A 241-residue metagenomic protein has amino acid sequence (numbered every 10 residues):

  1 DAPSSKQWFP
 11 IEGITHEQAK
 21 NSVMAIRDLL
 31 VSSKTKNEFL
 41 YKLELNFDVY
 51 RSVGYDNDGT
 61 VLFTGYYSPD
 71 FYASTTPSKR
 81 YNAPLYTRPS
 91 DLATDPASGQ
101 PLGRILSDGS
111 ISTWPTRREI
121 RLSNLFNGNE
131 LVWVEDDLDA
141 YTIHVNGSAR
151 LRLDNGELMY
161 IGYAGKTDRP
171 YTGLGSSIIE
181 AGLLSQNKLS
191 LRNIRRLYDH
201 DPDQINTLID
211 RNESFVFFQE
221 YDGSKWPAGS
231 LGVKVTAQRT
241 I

Functional and structural regions predicted by a protein language model:
A2-G229: Secretory/export targeting leaders with adjacent low-complexity proregions
L231-T240: Hydrophobic alpha-helical bundle architecture
